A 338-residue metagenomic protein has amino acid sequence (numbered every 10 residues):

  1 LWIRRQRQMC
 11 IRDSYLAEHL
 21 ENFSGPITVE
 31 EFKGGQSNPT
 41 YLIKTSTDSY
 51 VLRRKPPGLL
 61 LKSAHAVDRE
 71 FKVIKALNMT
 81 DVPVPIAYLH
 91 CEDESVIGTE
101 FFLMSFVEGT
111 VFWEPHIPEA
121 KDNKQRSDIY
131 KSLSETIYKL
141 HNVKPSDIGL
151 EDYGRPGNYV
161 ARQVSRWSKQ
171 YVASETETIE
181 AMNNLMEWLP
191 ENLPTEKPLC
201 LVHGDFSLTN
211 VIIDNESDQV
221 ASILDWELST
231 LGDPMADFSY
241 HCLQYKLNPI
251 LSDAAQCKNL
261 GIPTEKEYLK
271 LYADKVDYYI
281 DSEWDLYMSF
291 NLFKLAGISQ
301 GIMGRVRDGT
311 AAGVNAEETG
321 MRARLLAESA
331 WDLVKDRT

Functional and structural regions predicted by a protein language model:
L1-I11: Single conserved hydrophobic/aromatic residue that forms the stacking wall/gate of nucleotide- or nucleobase-binding
P26-L201, D214-D218: ATP-binding pocket architecture of kinase catalytic cores
N78, H141-P145, E227, C242 (+2 more regions): Protein kinase-like catalytic domain
G154-R155, Y279-N291: All-alpha amphipathic helical-bundle segments outside canonical DNA-binding/catalytic cores that form hydrophobic
L201-H203, L208: Catalytic-loop of the protein kinase fold
I212-Y240: Catalytic activation segment of kinase domains across protein kinase-like and atypical kinase folds
A236-V276, F290-D308: Active-site activation/catalytic loop segments of kinase-like enzymes and analogous catalytic loops in related
I280-D281, G297-T338: Helical subdomain adjoining the active site within ATP-dependent kinase catalytic cores
